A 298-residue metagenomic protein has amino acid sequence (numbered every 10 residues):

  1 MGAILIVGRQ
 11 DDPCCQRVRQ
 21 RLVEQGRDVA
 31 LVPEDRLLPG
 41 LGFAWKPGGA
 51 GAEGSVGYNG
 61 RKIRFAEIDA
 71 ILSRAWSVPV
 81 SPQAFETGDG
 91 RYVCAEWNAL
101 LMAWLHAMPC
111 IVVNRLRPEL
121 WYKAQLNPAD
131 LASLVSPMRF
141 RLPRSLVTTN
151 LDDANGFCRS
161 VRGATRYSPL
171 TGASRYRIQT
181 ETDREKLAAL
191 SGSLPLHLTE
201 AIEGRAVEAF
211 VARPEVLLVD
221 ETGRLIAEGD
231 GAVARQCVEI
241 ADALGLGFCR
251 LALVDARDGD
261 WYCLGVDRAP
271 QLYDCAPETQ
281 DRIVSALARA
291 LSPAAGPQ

Functional and structural regions predicted by a protein language model:
M1-L5: Extreme N-terminal starter segment of soluble prokaryotic enzymes
R9-R21, V32-L142: Conserved N-proximal alpha/beta basic substrate-recognition cap immediately N-terminal to, or forming the N-lobe
L22, L151-L244: Phosphate-binding site of ATP-dependent enzymes
P47-A50, N59, V211-E215, D220-T222 (+1 more regions): Short acidic-glycine loop/turn motifs at beta-strand connectors
W121-G172: Loop-centered beta-sheet repeat module
D242-L246, D255-Q298: C-terminal active-site "lid" helix and adjoining low-complexity regulatory extension at the edge of ATP-using catalytic
A252: Nucleotide-cofactor and metal-assisted catalytic machinery
